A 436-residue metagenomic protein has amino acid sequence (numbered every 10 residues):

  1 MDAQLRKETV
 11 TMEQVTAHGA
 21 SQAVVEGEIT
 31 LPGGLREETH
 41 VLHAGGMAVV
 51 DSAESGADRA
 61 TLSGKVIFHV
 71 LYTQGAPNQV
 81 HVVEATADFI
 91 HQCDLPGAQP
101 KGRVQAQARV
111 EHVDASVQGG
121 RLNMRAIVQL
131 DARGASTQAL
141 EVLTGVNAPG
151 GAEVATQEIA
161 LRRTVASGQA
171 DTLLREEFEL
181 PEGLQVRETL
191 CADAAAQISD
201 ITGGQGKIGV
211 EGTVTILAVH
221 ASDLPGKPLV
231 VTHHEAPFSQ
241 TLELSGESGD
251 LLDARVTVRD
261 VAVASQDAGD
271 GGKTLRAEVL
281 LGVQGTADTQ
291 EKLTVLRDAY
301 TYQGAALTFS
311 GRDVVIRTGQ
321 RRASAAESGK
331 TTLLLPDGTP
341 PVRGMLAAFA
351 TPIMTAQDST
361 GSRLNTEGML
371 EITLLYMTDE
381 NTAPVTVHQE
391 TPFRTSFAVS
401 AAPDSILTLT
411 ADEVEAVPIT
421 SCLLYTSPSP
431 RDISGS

Functional and structural regions predicted by a protein language model:
D2-A17, V24-E26, T30, S136 (+5 more regions): Alpha-helical, hydrophobic structural elements that either
T16-G19, E37-L42, S52-S63, S116-R121 (+6 more regions): Short, solvent-exposed beta-strand/turn "edge" segments of beta-rich domains on protein surfaces
H18-E37, V41-G46: Non-catalytic, solvent-exposed interaction/assembly segments
A60-K101, S136-V154, I208-E211, T215-D250 (+2 more regions): Extended intrinsically disordered, low-complexity coil regions enriched in Ser, Thr, Gly, Ala and often Pro
L95-G119, S239, G246-G272, V399-L424: Short beta-strand and beta-hairpin "edge-sheet" elements
L161-G212, L217, R312-M369, T373: Surface-exposed interaction/gating patches
Y425-D432: Conserved small/polar residues in nucleotide/adenosyl-binding loops
